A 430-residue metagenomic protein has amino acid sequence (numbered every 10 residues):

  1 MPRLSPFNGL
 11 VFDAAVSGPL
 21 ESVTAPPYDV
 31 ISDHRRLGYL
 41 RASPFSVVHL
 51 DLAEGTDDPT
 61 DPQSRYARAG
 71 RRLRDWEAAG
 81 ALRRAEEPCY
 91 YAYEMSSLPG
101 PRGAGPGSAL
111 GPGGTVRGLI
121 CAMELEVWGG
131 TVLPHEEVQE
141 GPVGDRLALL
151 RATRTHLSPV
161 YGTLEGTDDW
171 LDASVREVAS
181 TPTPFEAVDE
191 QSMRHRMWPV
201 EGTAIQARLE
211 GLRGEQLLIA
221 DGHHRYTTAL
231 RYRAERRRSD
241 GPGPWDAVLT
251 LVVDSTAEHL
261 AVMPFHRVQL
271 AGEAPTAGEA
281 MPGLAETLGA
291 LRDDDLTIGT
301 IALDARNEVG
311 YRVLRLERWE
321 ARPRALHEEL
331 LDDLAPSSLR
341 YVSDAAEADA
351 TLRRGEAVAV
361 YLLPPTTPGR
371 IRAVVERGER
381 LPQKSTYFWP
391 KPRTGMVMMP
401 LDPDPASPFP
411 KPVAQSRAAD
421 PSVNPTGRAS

Functional and structural regions predicted by a protein language model:
M1-S430: Surface-exposed, charge/polar-rich loops and edge strands
